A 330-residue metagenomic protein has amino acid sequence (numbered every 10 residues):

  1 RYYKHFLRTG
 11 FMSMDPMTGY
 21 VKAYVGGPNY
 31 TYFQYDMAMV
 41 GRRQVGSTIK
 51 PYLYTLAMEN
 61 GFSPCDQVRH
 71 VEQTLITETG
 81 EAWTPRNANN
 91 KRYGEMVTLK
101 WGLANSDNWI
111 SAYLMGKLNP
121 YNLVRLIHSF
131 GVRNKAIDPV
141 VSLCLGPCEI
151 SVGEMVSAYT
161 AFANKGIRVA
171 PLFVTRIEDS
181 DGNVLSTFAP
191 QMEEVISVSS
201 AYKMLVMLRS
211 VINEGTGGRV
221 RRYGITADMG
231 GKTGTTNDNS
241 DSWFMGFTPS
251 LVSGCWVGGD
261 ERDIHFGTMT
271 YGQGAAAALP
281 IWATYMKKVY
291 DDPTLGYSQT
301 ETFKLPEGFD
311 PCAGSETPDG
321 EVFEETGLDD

Functional and structural regions predicted by a protein language model:
R1-D15, Y24, Y30-Y35, I49 (+1 more regions): A penicillin-recognizing enzyme superfamily signal
Y3-T9, Y32-Y52, C65-H70, V97: Short active-site loop at a secondary-structure junction that contains or immediately precedes the catalytic residue(s)
K4-V21, I49, T55, E59 (+3 more regions): C-terminal substrate/ligand-recognition segments
P16, T31-Y32, M58-D66, R133-K135 (+1 more regions): Secondary-structure transition/capping motifs at alpha-helix termini and the adjoining loop/turn into the next element
T18-G19, R42-H70, G102, A158-F162 (+3 more regions): Active-site SXXK
G41-I49, G94-E95, L99, L103 (+8 more regions): Secondary-structure capping and boundary motifs in well-ordered enzyme cores
F62-L123, R168, S180-L205, R209-S210: Conserved catalytic neighborhood of penicillin-recognizing serine enzymes
A82-N87, N119-S157, A170-F173: Mid-domain, small-residue-enriched loop/turn segments at the edges of structured enzyme/sensor domains
